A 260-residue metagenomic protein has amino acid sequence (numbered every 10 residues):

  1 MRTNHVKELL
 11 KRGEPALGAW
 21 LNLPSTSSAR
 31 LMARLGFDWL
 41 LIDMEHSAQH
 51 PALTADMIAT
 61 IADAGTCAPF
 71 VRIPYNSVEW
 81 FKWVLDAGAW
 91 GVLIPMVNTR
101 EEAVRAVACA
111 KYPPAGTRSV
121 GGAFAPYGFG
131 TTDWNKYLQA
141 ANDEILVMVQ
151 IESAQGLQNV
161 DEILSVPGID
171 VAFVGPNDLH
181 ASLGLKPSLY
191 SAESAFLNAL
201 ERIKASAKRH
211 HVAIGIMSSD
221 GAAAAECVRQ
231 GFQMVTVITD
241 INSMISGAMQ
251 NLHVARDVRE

Functional and structural regions predicted by a protein language model:
M1-E260: Expand to "…catalyze enediolate/carbanion chemistry for C-C bond making/breaking, isomerization, decarboxylation
